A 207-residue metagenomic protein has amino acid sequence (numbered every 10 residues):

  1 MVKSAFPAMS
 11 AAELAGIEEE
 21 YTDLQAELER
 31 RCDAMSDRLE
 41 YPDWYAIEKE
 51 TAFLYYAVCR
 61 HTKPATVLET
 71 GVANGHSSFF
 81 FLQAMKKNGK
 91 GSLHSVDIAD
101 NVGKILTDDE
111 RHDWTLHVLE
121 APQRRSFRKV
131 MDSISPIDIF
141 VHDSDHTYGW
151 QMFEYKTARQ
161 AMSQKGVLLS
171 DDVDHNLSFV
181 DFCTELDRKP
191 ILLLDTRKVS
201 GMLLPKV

Functional and structural regions predicted by a protein language model:
M1-V141, D145-V207: A short alpha-helical cap/connector motif
